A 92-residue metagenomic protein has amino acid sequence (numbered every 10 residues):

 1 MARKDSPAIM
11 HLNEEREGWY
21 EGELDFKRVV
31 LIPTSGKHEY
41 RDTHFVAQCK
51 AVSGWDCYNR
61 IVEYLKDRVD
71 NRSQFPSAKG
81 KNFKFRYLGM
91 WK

Functional and structural regions predicted by a protein language model:
M1-L31: Short N-terminal "domain-start" leader segments that mark the transition from disordered tails or signal peptides into
L12, E63-K92: Short, mixed-charge low-complexity intrinsically disordered segments
N13, D25-K27, K50-V52, R86-L88: A structural detector for beta-sheet-dominated domains
R16-Y20, T43-F45, K81: Residues at beta-strand starts and edge strands
R28-D42, R72-S77: Acidic Ser/Thr/Pro-rich low-complexity disordered segments that often serve as glycosylated linkers/stalks around
E39-D56: A short, exposed loop/beta-hairpin motif centered on an aromatic-Gly-Thr core
